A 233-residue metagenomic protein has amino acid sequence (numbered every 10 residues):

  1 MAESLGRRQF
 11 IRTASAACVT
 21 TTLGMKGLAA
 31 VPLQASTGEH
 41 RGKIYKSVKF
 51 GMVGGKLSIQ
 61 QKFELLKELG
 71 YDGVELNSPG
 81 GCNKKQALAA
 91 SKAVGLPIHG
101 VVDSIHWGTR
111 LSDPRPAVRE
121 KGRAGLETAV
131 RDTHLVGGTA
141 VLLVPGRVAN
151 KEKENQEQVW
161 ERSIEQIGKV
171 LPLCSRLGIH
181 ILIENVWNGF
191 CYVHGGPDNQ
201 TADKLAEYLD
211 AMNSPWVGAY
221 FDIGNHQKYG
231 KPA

Functional and structural regions predicted by a protein language model:
A2-T139, E157-E161, G168, S175 (+3 more regions): N-terminal pre-domain/capping segments
M52-G54, G80, S104-W107, P145-A149 (+2 more regions): Active-site-proximal loop/turn and secondary-structure-junction residues that shape catalytic pockets, frequently
T133-K153, L177-G189: Active-site groove signature of glycoside hydrolases
K151-E154, G195-P197: Acidic pyrophosphate-coordinating catalytic loop
K153-I164, A219: Short N-terminal helix-initiation segments at or just after the protein's N-terminus
G168-A233: Acidic/histidine-rich catalytic cores of soluble enzymes
